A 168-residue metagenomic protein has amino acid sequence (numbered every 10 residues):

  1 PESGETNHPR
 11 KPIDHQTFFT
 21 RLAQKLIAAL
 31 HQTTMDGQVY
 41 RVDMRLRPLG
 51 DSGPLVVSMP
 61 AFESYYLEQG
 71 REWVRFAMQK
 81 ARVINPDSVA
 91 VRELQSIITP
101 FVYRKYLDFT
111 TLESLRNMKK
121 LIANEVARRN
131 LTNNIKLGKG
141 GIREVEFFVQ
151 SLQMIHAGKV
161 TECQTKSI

Functional and structural regions predicted by a protein language model:
P1-I168: A nucleotide- and high-energy phosphate-metabolite-utilizing enzyme signature
